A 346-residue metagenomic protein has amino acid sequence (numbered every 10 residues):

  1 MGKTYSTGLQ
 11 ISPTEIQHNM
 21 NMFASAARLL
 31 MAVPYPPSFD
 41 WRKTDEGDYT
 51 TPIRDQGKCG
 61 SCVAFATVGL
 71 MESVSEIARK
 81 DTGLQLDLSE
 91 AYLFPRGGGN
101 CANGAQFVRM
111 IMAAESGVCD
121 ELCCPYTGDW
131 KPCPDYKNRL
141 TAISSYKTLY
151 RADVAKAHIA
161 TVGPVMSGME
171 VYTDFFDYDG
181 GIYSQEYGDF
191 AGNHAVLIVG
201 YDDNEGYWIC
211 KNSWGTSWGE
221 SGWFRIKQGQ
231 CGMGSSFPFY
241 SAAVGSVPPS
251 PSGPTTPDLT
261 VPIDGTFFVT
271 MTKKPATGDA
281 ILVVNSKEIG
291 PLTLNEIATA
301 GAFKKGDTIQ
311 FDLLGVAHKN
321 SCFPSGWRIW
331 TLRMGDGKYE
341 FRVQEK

Functional and structural regions predicted by a protein language model:
M1-T255: Catalytic-core signature of thiol
D153-I159, T299-G306: Short, surface-exposed tryptophan/glycine-enriched loops that mediate extracellular molecular recognition
T256-D258, E288-G301: Short, solvent-exposed S/T- and G/P-enriched segments that are highly enriched in secreted/extracellular and lumenal
P257-D258, S325-K346: Extracellular beta-sheet/turn segments enriched in Thr/Pro/Gly and aliphatic residues
P257-P275: Short, surface-exposed binding/anchoring microloops in extracellular/periplasmic proteins
T277-E288, H318-W330: Short, surface-exposed beta-strand/strand-loop-strand elements in extracellular ectodomains
G278, V283-N295, E340-Q344: Terminal beta-strand-rich extracellular "head" domains that mediate receptor/glycan or other ligand binding
D312-H318: Short beta-strand-plus-loop segments that form exposed binding edges in beta-rich domains
